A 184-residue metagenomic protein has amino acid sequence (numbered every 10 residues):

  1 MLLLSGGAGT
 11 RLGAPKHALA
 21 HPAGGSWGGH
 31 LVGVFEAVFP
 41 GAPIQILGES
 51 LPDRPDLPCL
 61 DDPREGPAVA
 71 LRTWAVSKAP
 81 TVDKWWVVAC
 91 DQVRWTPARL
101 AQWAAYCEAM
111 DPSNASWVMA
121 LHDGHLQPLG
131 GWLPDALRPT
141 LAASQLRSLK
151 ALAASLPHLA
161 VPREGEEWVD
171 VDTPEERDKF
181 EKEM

Functional and structural regions predicted by a protein language model:
M1-Q127, W132, A142-L146, A154-W168 (+1 more regions): Nucleotide and nucleotide-moiety/phosphate-recognizing core
L133-Q145, E181-M184: Aromatic-glycine-rich donor-binding/catalytic loop that engages nucleotide-sugar donors across glycosyltransferases
D178: Alpha-helical elements of the RecA-like P-loop NTPase motor core of helicases
